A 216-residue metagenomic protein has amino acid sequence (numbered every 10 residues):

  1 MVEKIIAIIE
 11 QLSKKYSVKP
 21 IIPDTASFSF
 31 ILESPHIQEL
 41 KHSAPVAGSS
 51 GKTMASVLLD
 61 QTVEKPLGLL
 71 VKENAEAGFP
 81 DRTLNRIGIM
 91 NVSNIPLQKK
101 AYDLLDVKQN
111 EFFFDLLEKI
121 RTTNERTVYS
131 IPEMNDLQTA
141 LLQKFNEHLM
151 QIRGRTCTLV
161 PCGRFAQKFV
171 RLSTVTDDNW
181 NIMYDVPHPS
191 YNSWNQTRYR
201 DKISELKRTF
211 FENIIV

Functional and structural regions predicted by a protein language model:
M1-C157, F165-K168, Y191-W194: A polyanion-binding, active-site-adjacent surface
S43-V46, D103-L105, S173-D177, Y199-D201: Short, glycine/charged-enriched secondary-structure capping and boundary segments
Q61-K65, S173, N213: Solvent-exposed amphipathic alpha-helical surface segments
M150-R155, S173-N179: Short, conserved loop/helix-junction motifs that constitute active-site signature segments in enzyme catalytic cores
G154, R208, E212-V216: Intrinsically disordered, charged low-complexity linkers and terminal tails that flank or connect structured domains
V175-F211: Short, flexible loop segments at boundaries between secondary-structure elements
